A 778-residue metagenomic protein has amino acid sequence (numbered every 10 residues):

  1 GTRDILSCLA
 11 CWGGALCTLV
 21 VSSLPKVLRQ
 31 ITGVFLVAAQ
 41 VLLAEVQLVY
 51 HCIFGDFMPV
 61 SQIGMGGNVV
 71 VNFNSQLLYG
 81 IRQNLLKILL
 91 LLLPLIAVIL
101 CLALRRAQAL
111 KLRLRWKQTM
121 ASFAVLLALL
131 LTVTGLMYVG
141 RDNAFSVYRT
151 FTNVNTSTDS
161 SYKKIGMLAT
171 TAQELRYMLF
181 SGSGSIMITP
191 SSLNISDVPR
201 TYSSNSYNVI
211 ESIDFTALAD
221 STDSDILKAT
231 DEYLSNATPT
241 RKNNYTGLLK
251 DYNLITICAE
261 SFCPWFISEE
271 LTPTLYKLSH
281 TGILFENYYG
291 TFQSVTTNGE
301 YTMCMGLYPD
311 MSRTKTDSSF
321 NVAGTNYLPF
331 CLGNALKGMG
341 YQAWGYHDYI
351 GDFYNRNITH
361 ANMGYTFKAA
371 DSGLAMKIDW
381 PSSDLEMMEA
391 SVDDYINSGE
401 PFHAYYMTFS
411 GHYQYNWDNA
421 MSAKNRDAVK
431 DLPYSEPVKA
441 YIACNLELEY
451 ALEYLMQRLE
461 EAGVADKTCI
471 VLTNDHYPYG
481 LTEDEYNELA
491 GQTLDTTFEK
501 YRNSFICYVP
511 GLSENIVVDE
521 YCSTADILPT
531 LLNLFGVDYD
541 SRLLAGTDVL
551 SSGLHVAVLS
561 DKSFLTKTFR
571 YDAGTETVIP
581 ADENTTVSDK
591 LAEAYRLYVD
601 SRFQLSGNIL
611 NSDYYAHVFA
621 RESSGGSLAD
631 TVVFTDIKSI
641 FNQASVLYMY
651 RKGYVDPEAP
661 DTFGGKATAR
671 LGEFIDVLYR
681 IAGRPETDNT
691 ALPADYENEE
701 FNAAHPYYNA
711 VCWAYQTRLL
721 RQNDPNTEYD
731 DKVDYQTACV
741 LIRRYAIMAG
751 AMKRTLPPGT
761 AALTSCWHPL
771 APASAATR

Functional and structural regions predicted by a protein language model:
G1-N205: Transmembrane and membrane-interface helices of multi-pass, inner-membrane envelope-modifying transferases
V41, N68, D526, T530-L534 (+3 more regions): Generic recognition of well-ordered alpha-helical segments
V154-T256, S261-T274: Membrane/wall-proximal cationic-aromatic binding patches
D223-D630, R718: Solvent-exposed soluble domains appended to multi-pass membrane proteins
Y252, D384, M388, N445-L452 (+4 more regions): Short alpha-helical patches at coil-to-helix transitions and adjacent helical residues in well-structured domains
D393-I396, Y454-R458, L532-N533, D676-G683 (+1 more regions): Short glycine/serine- and small hydrophobic-enriched flexible loop segments
S624-Q643, R651-K652, D656-I675, Y679-Y708 (+2 more regions): Feature responds to low-complexity, polar/acidic, surface-exposed segments characteristic of secreted/exported proteins
